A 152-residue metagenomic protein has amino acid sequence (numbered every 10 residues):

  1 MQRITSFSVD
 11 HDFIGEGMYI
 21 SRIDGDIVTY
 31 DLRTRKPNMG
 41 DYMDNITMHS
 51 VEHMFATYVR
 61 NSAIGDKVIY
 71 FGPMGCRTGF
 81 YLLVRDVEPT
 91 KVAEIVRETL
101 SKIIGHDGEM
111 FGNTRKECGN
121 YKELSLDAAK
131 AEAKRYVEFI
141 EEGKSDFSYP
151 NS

Functional and structural regions predicted by a protein language model:
M1-N38, E142, Y149-S152: Non-catalytic terminal extensions that flank enzyme cores
D24, A63, G72-M74: A generic structural signal for short, solvent-exposed coil/turn residues that cap or connect secondary-structure
I27-R60, Y70-F71: Active/ligand-binding-proximal structured segments within catalytic/core domains that scaffold catalytic residues
T34, N38, A63, G79 (+1 more regions): A near-ubiquitous, low-amplitude feature marking generic local secondary-structure context
H53-I64, E98-S101, G105: Short, intrinsically disordered, mixed-charge
P73-E142: Active-site-adjacent, His/Asp/Glu-enriched structural segments that form or flank metal-binding and acid/base networks
